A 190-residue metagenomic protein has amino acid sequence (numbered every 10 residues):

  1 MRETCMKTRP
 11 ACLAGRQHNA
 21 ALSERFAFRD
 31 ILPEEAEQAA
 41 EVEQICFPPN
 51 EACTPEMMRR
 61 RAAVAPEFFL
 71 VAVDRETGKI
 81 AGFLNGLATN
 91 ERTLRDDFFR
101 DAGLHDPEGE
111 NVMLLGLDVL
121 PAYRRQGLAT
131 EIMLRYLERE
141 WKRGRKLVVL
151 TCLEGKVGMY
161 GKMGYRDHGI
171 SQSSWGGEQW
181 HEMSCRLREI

Functional and structural regions predicted by a protein language model:
M1-H18, E91: Acyl-donor-binding surface of acyltransferase catalytic domains
R25-A39: A short beta-loop-alpha structural element at the N-terminal edge of CoA-dependent acyl/N-acetyltransferase catalytic
I31, L117-V119: Hydrophobic adenine-recognition pocket in adenosine-nucleotide-binding enzymes
P48-E76, I80-L104: Active-site rim helix/loop that mediates acceptor-substrate recognition in acyltransferases
K79-L117, R124, L134, S173-Q179: Conserved acyl-donor/pantetheine-binding loop and adjacent beta-alpha core of acyl/acetyltransferases and related
D106-P107, L120-E131, R143, V157-G158 (+1 more regions): Conserved glycine-rich acetyl-CoA-binding loop
M133, R139-L153: Conserved GNAT acetyl-CoA-binding A-motif
K142-G144, E154-E178: Conserved active-site alpha-helix within GNAT-family acetyltransferase domains
